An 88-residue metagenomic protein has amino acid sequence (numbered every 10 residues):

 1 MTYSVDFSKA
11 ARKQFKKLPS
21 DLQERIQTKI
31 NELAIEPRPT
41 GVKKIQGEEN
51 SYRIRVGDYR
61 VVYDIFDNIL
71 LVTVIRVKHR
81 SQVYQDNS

Functional and structural regions predicted by a protein language model:
M1-V5, K9-A10, K16-K17, D21-E24 (+2 more regions): Enriched for short, Lys/Arg-rich terminal
A10-A11, A34: A sequence-composition feature that detects small, non-aromatic residues
D21, E32, G41-K44, D58 (+1 more regions): Residue-level preference for alpha-helix termini and adjacent loops
I30-I54: A short, surface-exposed loop/turn module that caps and links secondary-structure elements
